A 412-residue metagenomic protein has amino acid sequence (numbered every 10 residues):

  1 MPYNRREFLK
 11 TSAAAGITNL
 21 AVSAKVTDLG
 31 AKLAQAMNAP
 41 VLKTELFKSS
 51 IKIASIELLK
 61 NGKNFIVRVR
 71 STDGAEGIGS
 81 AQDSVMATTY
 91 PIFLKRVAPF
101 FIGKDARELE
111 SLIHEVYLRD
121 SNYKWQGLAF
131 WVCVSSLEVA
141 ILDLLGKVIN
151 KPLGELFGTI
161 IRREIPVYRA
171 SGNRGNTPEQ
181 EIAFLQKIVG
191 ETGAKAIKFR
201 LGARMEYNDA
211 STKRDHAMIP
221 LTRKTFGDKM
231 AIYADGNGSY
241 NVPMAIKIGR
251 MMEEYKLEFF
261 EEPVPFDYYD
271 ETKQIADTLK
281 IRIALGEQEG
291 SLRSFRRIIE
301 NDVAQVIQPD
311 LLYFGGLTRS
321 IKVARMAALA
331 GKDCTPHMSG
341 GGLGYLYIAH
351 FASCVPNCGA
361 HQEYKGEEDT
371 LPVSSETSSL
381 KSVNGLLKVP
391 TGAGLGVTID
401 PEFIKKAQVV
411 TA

Functional and structural regions predicted by a protein language model:
M1-G16: N-terminal secretory signal peptides and thylakoid transit peptides that target proteins across membranes
S12-A15, V373-A412: C-terminal extensions of enzymes
V22-K63, E76: C-terminal segment of N-terminal export signals and the immediately downstream linker at the start of the mature
T72, E76-V148: Metal- or metallocofactor-binding catalytic centers and their adjacent structured scaffolds across diverse enzyme
G74, L137, N150, D235 (+5 more regions): Conserved, mostly hydrophobic/aromatic
K104, S111, W125, R250 (+3 more regions): Shared catalytic-loop signature of beta/alpha-barrel
E138-R174: Glycine-rich, aromatic-flanked loop segments that form ligand/cofactor-binding clefts across common enzyme folds
R163-L279: Metal-dependent enolase-superfamily TIM-barrel catalytic cores that perform enediolate-based chemistry
